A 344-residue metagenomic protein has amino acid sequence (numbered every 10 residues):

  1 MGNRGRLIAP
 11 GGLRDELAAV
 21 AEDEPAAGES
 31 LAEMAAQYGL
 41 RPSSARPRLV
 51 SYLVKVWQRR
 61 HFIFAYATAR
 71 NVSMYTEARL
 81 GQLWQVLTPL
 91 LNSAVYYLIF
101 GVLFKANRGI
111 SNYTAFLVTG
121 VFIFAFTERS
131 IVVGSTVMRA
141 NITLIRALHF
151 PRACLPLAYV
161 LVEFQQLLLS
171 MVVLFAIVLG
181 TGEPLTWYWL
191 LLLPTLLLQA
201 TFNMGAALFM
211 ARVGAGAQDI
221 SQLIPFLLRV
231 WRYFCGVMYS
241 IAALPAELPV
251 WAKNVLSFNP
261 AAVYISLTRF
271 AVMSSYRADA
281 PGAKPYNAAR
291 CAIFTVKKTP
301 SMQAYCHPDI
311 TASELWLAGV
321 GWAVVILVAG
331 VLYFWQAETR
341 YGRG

Functional and structural regions predicted by a protein language model:
G2-G344: Hydrophobic transmembrane alpha-helices and immediately adjacent juxtamembrane helices of multi-pass inner-membrane
